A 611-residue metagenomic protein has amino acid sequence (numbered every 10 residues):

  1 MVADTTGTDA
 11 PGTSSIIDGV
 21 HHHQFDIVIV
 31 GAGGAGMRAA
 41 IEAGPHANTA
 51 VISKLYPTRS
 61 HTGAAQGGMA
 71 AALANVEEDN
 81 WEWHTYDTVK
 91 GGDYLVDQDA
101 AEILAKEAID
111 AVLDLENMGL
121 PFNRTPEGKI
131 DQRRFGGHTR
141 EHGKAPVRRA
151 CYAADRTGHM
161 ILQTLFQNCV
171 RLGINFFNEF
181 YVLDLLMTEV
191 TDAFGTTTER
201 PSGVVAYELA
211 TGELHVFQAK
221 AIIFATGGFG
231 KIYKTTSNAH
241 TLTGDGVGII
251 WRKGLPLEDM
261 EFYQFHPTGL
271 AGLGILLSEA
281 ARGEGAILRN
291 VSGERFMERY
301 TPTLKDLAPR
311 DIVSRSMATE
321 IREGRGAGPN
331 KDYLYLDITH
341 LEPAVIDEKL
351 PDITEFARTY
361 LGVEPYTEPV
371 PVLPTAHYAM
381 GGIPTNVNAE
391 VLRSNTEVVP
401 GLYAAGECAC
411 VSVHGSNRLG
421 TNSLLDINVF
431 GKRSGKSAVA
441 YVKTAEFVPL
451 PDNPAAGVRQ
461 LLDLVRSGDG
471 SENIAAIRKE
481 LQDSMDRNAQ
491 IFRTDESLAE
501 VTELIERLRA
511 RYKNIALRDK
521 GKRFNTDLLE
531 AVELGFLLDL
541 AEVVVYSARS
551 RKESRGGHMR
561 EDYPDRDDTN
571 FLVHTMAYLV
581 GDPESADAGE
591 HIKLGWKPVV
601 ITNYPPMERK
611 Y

Functional and structural regions predicted by a protein language model:
D4-P11, S15-D26, G34, E42 (+15 more regions): Glycine- and aromatic-enriched mobile tails/lids
N48-S53, D259: Short beta-strand "acidic-cap" motif of Rossmann-like dinucleotide-binding folds
A71-L104: Glycine-rich active-site loop/strand segments that organize a redox cofactor
V96-I109, R148-Q167, F177, T236-G244 (+3 more regions): Short beta-strand to alpha-helix junction loop
E116-E213, Q218, A225, H266-A271: Conserved redox-cofactor binding core of oxidoreductases
D184-T211, V216, E364-V411: FAD-site-proximal beta/loop scaffold in flavoenzymes
A221-I275, L307, G420-S437: Glycine-rich loop(s) and the adjacent beta-strand/alpha-helix scaffold that form part
I249, L255-P371, S437-K443, R478 (+1 more regions): An anion/pyrophosphate-binding glycine-rich loop and adjacent beta-alpha core in soluble alpha-beta enzymes
